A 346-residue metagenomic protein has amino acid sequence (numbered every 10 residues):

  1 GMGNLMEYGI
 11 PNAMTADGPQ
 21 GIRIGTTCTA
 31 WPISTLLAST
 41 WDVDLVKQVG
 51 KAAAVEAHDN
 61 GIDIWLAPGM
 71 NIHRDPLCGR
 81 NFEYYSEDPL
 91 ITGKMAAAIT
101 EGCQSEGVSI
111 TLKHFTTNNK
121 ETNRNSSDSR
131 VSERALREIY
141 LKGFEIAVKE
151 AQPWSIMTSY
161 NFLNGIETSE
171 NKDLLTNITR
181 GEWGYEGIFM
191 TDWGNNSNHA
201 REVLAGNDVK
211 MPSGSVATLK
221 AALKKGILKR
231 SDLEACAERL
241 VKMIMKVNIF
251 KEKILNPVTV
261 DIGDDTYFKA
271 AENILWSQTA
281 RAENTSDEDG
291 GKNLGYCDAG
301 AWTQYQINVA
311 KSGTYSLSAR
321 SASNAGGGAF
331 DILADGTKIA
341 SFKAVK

Functional and structural regions predicted by a protein language model:
G1-Y267, A271: Glycoside hydrolase catalytic-domain context in secreted enzymes
G263-K346: Extracytoplasmic
